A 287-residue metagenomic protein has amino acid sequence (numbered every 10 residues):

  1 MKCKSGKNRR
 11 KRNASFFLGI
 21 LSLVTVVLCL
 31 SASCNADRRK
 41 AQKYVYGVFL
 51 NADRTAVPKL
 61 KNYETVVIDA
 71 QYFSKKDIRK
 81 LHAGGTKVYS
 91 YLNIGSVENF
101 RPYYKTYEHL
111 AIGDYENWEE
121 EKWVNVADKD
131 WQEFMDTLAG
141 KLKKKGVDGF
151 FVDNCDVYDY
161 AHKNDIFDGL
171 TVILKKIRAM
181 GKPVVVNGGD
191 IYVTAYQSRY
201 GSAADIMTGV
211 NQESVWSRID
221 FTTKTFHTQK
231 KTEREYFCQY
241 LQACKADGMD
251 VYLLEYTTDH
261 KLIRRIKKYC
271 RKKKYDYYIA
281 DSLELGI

Functional and structural regions predicted by a protein language model:
M1-R12: N-terminal secretory signal peptides that target proteins for export/translocation
R9, S22, I191-Y192: Polar low-complexity intrinsically disordered regions enriched in Ser/Thr and small residues
S15-F16: Short, hydrophobic alpha-helical membrane anchors of single-pass surface/secreted proteins
G19-C29: Bacterial N-terminal signal peptides
S31-S33: C-terminal motif of bacterial Sec signal peptides marking the signal peptidase cleavage site
N35-I287: Glycan-processing catalytic domains of CAZymes
